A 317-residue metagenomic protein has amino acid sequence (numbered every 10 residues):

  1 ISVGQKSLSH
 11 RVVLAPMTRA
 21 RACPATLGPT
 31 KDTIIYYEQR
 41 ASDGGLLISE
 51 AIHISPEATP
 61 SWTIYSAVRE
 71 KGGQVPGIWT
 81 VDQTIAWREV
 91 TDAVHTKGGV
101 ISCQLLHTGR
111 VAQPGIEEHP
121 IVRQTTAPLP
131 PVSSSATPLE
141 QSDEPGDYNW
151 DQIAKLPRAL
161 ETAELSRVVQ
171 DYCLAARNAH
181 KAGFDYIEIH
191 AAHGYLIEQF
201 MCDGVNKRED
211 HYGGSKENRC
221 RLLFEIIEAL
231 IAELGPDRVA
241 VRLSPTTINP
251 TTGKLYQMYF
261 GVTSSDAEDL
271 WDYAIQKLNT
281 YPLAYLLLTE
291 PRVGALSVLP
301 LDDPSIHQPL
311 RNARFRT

Functional and structural regions predicted by a protein language model:
I1-T317: Flavin-dependent oxidoreductase catalytic cores
